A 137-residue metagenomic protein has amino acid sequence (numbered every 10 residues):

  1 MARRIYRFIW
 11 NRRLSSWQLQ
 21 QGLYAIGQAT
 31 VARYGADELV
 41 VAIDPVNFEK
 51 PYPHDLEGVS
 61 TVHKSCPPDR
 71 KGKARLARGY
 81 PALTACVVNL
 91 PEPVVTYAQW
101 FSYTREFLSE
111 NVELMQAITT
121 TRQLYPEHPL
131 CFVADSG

Functional and structural regions predicted by a protein language model:
M1-R7: Short, basic interhelical loop/turn and adjoining N-cap of the next helix at nucleic-acid- or acidic-partner-contacting
R7-I9, G35, P81, A98 (+2 more regions): Compositionally biased, intrinsically disordered low-complexity regions enriched in proline and serine
F8-W10, S15-L19, W100-E110: Short flexible/disordered coil segments
I9-P93: Active-site-proximal, Lys/Arg-enriched surface segment that forms a nucleic-acid-binding/basic interface patch
H54, E92-G137: Single, function-defining residue in the core of a domain
